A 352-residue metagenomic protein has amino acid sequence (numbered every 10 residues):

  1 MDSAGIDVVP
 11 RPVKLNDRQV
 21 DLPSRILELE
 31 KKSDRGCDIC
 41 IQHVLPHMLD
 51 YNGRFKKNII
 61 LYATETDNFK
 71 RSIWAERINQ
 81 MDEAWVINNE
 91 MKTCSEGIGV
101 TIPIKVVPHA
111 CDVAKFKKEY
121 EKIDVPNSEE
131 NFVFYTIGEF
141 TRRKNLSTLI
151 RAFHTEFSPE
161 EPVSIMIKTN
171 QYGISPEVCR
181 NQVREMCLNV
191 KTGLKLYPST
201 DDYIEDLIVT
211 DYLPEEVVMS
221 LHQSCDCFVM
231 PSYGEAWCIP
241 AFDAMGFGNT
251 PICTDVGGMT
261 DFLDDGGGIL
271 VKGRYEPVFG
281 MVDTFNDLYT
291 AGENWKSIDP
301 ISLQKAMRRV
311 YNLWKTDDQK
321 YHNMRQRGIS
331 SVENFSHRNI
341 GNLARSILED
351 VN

Functional and structural regions predicted by a protein language model:
P12-E96, V217: Extended catalytic core of nucleotide-activated donor transferases of GT-like folds
S72-I73, C111-E129: Acidic anion/phosphate-binding donor-loop and adjacent secondary structure in glycosyltransferase catalytic cores
P126-K144, I150-F153, I165-I167: Conserved donor-binding/catalytic core segment of Leloir-type glycosyltransferases
P176-M219: Nucleotide-activated donor-binding/catalytic signature segment of Leloir-type glycosyltransferases, i.e., the conserved
Y233: Aromatic "clamp/platform" in nucleotide-sugar-dependent glycosyltransferases that forms part of the donor/acceptor
T250-C253, L263, I269-V271: Short hydrophobic beta-strand element within catalytic cores of glycosyltransferases and related nucleotide-activated
S302, R309, Q319-N334: A short, well-ordered alpha-helix in the C-terminal region of glycosyltransferases
N312-T316, H337-N352: C-terminal alpha-helical cap of glycosyltransferases
